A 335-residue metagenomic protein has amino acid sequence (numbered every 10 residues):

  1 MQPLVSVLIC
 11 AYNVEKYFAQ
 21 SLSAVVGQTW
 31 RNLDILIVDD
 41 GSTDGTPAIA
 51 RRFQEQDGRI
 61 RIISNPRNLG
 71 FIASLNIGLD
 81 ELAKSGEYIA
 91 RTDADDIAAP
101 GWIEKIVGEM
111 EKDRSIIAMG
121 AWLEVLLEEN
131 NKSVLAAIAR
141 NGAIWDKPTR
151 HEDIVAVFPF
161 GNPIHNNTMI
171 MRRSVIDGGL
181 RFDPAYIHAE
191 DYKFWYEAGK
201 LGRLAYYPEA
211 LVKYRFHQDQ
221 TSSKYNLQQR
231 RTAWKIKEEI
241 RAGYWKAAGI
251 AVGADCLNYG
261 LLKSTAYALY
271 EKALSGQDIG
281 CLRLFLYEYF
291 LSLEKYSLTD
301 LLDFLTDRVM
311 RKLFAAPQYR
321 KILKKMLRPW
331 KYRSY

Functional and structural regions predicted by a protein language model:
V14-G27: Short, well-formed alpha-helical segments that are part of the catalytic scaffolds of diverse glycosyltransferases
D39-A48, R67, D93: A conserved acidic beta->alpha catalytic loop
G45, D96-E109: Acidic donor-binding/catalytic loop of UDP-sugar-dependent glycosyltransferases, especially processive GT2
P47-K84: Conserved donor nucleotide-binding strand/loop of the catalytic core
F71-N76, D80, E104-V175, K237: Flexible acidic/His/Gly-enriched loops in nucleotide-sugar-dependent glycosyltransferase catalytic domains
G86-I97: Short beta-strand-to-loop acidic/aromatic patch adjacent to the donor-nucleotide binding site
G142-I236: Conserved nucleotide-sugar donor-binding catalytic segment
F216-Y335: C-terminal subregions of glycosyltransferases and related glycan-biosynthesis enzymes
